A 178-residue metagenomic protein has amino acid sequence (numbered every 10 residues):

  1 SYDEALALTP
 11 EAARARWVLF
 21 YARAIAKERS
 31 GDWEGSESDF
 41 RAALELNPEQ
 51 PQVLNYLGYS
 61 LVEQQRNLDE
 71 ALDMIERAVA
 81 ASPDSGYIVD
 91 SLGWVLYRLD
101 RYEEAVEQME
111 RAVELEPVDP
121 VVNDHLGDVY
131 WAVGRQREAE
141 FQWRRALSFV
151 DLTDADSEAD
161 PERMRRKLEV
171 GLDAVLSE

Functional and structural regions predicted by a protein language model:
L8-A12, L46, A81, L115 (+2 more regions): Structural marker of alpha-solenoid helical repeat scaffolds
I25, Y59-S60, W94, D128: Residue-level recognition of tetratricopeptide repeat
E28, V62-E63, Y97, W131: Position-specific recognition of the canonical hydrophobic site in helix A of tetratricopeptide repeat
R137-E178: Terminal, low-structured helical/coil segments at or just beyond the last alpha-helical repeat
